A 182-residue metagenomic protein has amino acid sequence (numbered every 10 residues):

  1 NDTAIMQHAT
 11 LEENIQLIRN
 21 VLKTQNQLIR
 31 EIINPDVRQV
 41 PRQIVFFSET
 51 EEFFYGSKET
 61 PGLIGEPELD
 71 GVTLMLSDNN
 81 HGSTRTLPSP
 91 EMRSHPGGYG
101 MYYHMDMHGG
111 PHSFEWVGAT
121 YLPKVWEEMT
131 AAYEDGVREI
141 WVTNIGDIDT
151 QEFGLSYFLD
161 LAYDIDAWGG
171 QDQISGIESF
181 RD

Functional and structural regions predicted by a protein language model:
N1-P96: Gly/Pro-rich turn-and-neighbor structural signature
M75-G82, P88-D182: Structured mid-domain segments that build the active-site/substrate or prosthetic-cofactor binding neighborhood
